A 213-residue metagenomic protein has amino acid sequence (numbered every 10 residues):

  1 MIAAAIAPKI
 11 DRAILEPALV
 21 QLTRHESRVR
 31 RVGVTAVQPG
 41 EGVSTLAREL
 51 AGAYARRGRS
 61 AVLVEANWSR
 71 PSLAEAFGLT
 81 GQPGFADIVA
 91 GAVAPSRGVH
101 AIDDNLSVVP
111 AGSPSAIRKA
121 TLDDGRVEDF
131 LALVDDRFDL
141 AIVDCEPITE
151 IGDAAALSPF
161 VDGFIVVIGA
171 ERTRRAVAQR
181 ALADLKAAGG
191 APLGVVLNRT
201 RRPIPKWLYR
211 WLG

Functional and structural regions predicted by a protein language model:
I2-E41, R56-D139, I148, P159: P-loop/Walker-type NTP enzyme "switch/lid" segment
T45-L46: Hydrophobic positions on the alpha1 helix immediately C-terminal to the Walker A/P-loop
E49, K119-G213: Conserved catalytic-core segment of NTP-binding enzymes
A53: Rossmann-fold NAD(P)-dependent oxidoreductase module
